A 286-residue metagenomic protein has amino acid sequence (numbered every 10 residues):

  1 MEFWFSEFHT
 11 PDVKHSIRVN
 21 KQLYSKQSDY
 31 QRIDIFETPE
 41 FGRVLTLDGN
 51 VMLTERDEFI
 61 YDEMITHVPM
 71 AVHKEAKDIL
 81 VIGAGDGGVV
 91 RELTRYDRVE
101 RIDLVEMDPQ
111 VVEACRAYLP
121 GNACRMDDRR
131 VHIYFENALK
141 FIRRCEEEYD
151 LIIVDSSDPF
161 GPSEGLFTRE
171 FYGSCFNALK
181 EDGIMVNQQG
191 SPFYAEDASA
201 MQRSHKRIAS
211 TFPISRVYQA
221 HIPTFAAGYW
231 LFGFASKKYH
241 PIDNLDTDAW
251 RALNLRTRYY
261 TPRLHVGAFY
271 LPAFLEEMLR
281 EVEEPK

Functional and structural regions predicted by a protein language model:
M1-D34, A227-K286: SAM/dcSAM-binding transferase cores
M1-E63, H67-P69, R95: Rossmann-like AdoMet
E2-W4, S28, L53-D182, Y194-M201 (+1 more regions): The AdoMet/dcAdoMet-binding core of the Class I SAM-like
N50, Q189-G190: Glycine- and acidic
Y172-G173, A198-Q219, G233: Conserved Class I S-adenosyl-L-methionine
D182-Q189: Conserved beta-strand signature within the Rossmann-like core of class I S-adenosyl-L-methionine
N187, I214-Q219, I242-L245: Acidic/polar loop patches that form or flank catalytic/metal-binding clefts of enzymes that bind anionic ligands
A220-T224: Short proline/glycine-enriched turn/loop segments at secondary-structure junctions
